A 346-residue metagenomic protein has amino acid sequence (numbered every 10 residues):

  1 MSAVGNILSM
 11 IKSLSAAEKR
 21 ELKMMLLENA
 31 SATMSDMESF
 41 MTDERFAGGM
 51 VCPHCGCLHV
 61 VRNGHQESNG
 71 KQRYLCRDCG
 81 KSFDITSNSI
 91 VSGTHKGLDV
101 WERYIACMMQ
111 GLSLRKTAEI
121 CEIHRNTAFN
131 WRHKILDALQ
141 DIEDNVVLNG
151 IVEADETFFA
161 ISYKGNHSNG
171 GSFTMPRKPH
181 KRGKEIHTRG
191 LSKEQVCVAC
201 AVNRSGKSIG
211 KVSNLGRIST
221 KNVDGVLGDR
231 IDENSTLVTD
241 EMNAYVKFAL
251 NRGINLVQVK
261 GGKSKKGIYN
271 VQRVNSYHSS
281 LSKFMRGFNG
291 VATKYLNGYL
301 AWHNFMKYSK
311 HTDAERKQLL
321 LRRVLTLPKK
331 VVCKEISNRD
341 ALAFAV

Functional and structural regions predicted by a protein language model:
M1-V346: Residue-level recognition of single "structural anchor" positions that define or cap local secondary structure
